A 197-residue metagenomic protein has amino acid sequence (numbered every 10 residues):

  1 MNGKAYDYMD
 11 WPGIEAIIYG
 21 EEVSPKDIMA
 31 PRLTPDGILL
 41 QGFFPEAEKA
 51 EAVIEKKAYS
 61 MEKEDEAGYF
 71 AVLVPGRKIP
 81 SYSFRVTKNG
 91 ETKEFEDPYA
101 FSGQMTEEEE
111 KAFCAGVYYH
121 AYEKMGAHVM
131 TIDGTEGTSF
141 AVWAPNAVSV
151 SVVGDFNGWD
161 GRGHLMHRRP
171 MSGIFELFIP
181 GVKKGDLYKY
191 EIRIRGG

Functional and structural regions predicted by a protein language model:
M1-E46, T92-V148: Non-catalytic, glycine-rich low-complexity segments
E21, P31, L39-I79, R85-P98 (+3 more regions): Aromatic-rich carbohydrate-binding modules that target alpha-glucans
Y122, L187-Y188: Low-complexity, flexible helical/coil segments
